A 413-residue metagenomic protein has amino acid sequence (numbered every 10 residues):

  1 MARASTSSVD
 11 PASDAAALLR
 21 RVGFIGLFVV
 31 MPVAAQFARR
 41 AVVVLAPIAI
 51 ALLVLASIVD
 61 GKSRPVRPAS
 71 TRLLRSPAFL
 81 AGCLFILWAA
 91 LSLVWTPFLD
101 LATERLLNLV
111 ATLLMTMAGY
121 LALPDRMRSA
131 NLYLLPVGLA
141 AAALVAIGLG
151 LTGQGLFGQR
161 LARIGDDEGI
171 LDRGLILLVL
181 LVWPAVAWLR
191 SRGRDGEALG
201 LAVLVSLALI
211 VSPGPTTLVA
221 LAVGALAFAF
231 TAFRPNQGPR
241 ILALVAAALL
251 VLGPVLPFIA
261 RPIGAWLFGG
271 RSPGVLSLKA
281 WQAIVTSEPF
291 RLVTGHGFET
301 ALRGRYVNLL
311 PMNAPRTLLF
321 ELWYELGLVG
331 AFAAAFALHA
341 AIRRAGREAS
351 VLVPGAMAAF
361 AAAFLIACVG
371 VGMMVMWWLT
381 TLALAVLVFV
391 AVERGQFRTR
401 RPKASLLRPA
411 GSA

Functional and structural regions predicted by a protein language model:
A2-S63, L87-T96, L149-G150, A363-A367: N-terminal signal-anchor transmembrane segment
A16-F24, R67-C83, A130-P136, D195-A198 (+1 more regions): Membrane-interfacial loop-to-transmembrane alpha-helix junctions, especially the N-terminal start
I48-A56, A356-C368, G372-A413: Transmembrane alpha-helices of multi-pass inner-membrane enzymes
P65, G148-G150, V211-S212, A229-R271 (+1 more regions): A membrane-periplasm/extracellular boundary helix in multi-pass inner-membrane enzymes that assemble envelope glycans
P77-F85, L99-A122, Y133-A140: Aromatic-anchored transmembrane helix interface
S129-Q159, E168-A232, F336, A340-R343: Alpha-helical transmembrane segments of multi-pass inner-membrane proteins
F268-T286, F290-L326: Long extracytoplasmic/lumenal interhelical loops at the membrane interface of multi-pass membrane proteins
L326-F364: Hydrophobic transmembrane alpha-helices and their immediate junctions
